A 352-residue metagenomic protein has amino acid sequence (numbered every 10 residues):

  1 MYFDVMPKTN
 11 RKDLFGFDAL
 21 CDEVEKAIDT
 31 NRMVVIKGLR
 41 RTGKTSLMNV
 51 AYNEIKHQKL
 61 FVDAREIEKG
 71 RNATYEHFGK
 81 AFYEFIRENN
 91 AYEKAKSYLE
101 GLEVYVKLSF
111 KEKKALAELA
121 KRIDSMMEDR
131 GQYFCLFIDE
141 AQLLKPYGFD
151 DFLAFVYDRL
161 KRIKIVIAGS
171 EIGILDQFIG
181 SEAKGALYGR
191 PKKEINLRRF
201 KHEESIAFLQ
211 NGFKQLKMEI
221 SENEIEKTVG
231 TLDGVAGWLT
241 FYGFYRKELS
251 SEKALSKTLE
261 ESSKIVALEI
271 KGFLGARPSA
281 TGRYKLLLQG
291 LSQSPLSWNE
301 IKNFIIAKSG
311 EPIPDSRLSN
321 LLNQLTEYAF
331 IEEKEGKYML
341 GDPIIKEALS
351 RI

Functional and structural regions predicted by a protein language model:
M1-L39, E88, Y92, G131-Y133 (+3 more regions): A short, basic N-terminal segment
T30-T42, S46-F134, D315-S316: P-loop NTPase nucleotide-binding core
D139-E140: Walker B catalytic acidic pair
L143-K145, V156-K184: Sensor-1/coupling segment of RecA-like P-loop NTPase cores
F178-G230: Helix-loop-helix "sensor" segment of P-loop NTPases
Q210, K214-L268, G272: Amphipathic alpha-helical "lid/sensor" segments that cap RecA-like P-loop NTPase cores
I270-A280: Short amphipathic alpha-helical boundary/capping segments
T281-I352: C-terminal leucine-rich, beta-strand-based interaction scaffolds used for sensing/assembly
